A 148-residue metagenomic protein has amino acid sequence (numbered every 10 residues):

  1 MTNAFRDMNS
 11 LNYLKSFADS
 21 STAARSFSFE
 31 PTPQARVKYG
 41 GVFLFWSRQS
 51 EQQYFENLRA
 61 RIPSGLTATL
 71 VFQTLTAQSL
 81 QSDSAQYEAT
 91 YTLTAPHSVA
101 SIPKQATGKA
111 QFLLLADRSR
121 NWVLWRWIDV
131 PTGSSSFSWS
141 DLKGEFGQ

Functional and structural regions predicted by a protein language model:
M1, Q73-L75, W125-V130: Generic beta-strand hydrophobic packing signal
M1, Y13-L14, E51: Hydrophobic pocket/interface hotspot
N9-T32: Short, well-ordered alpha-helical segments enriched in acidic and aromatic residues
E30, V71-L75, L115: A structural detector for beta-sheet-dominated domains
R36-P103: Surface-exposed, charged secondary-structure patches
S84, E88-T94, S98-Q148: Short beta-strand edge/turn micro-motifs at domain boundaries
